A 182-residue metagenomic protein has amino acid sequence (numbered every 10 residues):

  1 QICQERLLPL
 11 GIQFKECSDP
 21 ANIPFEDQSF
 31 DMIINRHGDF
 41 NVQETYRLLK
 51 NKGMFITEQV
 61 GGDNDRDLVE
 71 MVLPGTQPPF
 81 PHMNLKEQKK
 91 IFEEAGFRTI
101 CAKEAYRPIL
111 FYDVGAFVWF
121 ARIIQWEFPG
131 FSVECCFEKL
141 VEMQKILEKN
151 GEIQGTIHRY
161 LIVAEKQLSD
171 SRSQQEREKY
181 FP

Functional and structural regions predicted by a protein language model:
Q1-I23: Class I SAM-dependent methyltransferase SAM/SAH-binding core
C3-Q4, T45, L68: Hydrophobic packing residues within well-ordered alpha-helices of enzyme cores
A21-M32: A short acidic, Gly/Pro-enriched loop at the edge of an enzyme's catalytic core that lines a small-molecule cofactor
D31, R36, E58: Residues lining the SAM
F40-I56: A short glycine-rich, Lys/Arg-flanked "PGG" loop and its adjoining helix->strand segment in the class I
V60-P79: Short, glycine-/aromatic-enriched active-site segment of Class I SAM-dependent methyltransferases
L73-E87, W126-G130: Acceptor-substrate binding/catalytic loop of class I
R98-P182: Conserved Class I S-adenosyl-L-methionine
